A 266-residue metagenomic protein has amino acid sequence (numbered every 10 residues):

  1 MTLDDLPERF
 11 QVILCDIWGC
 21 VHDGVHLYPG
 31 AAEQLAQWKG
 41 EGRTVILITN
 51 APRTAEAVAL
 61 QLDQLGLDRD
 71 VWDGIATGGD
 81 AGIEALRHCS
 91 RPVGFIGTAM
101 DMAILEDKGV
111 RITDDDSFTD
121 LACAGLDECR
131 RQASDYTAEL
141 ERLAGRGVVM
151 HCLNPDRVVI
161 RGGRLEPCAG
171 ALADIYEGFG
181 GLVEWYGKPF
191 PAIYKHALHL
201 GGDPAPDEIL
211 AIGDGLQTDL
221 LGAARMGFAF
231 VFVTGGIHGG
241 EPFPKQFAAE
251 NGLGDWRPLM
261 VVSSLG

Functional and structural regions predicted by a protein language model:
M1-I17, H22-R43, A51, E56-A76 (+1 more regions): Asp-based, Mg2+/Mn2+-dependent phosphohydrolase catalytic module
